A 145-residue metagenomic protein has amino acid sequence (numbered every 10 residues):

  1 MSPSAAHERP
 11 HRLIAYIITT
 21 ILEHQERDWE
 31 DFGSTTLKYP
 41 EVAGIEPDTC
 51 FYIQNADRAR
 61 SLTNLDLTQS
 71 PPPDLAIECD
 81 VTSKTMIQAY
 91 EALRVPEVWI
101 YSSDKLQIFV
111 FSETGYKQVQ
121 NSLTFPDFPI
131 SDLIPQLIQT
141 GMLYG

Functional and structural regions predicted by a protein language model:
M1-G145: Gly/Pro/Ser/Thr-rich low-complexity, intrinsically disordered segments predominantly at protein N-termini
